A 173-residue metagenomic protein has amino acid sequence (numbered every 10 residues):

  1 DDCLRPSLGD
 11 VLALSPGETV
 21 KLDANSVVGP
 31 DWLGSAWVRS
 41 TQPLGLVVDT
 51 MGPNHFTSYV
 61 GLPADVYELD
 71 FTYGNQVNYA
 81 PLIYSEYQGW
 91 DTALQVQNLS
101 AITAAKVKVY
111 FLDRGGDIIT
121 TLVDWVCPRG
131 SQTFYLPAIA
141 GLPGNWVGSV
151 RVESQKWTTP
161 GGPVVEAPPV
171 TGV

Functional and structural regions predicted by a protein language model:
D1-V173: Gly/Pro-rich, tryptophan- and cysteine-flecked surface segments typical of secreted/extracellular proteins
